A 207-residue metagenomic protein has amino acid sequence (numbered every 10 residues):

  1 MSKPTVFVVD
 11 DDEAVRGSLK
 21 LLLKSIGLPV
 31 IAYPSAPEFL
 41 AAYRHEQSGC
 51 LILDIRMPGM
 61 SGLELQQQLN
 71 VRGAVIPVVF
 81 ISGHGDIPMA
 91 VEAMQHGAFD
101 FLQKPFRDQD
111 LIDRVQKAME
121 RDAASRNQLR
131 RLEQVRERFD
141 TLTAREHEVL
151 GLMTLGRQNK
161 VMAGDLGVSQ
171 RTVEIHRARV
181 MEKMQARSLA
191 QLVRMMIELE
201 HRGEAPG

Functional and structural regions predicted by a protein language model:
P4, D12-I31: Two-component/phosphorelay signaling modules centered on CheY-like receiver
F7, H45-L53: Active-site beta3 strand of CheY-like receiver
P34-S35, S61-Q67: Acidic catalytic/metal-coordinating carboxylates
D54, S82: Active-site residues of response regulator receiver
M57: Receiver (REC) domain active-site loop signature in two-component systems and cognate sites in sensor histidine kinases
D86-P88, L102, F106-V115, V161 (+1 more regions): C-terminal output helix
A178-G207: Basic, Lys/Arg-enriched C-terminal extension of HTH/homeodomain DNA-binding domains
